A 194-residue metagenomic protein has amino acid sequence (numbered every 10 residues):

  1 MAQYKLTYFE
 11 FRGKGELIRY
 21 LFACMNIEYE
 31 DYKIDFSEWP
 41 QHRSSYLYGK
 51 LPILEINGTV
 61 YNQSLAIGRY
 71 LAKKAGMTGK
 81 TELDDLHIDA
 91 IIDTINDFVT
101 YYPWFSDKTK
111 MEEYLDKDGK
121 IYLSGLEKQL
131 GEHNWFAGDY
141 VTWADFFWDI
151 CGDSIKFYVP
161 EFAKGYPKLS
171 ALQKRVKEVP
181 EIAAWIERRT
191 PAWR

Functional and structural regions predicted by a protein language model:
M1-E127, N134, Y140: GST-like domain detector, emphasizing the conserved glutathione-binding G-site in the N-terminal thioredoxin-like
M1-Y4, R175-R194: C-terminal helix/juxtamembrane-tail motif
R43, L65, Y102-P103, V159 (+2 more regions): Short, flexible helix/strand-to-coil boundary loops that buttress conserved ligand/catalytic motifs in alpha/beta
N57-G58, I150, A184, R194: Hydrophobic positions within alpha-helical membrane elements
A66, K168, E181: Residue-level recognition of oxygen-bearing side chains
I88, F136-G165, L169-S170, R175-E178 (+1 more regions): GST superfamily/GST-like fold recognition
I91-T94, D149, R188-A192: Short acidic/histidine-centered micro-motifs embedded in hydrophobic/aromatic stretches that mark compact functional
V99-T100, H133-N134, Y158-V159, A183: Substrate-binding/catalytic groove segments of enzymes that remodel or degrade extracellular structural polymers
